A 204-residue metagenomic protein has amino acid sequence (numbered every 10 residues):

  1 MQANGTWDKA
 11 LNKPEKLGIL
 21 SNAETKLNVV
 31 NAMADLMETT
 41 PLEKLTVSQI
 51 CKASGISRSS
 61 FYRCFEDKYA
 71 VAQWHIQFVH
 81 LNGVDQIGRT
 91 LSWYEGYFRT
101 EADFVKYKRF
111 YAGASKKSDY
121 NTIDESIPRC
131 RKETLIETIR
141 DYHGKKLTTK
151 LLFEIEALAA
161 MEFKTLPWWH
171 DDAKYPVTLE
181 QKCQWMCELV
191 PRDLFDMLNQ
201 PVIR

Functional and structural regions predicted by a protein language model:
M1-T40, K44-R204: Alpha-helical bundle regulatory/interaction domains
